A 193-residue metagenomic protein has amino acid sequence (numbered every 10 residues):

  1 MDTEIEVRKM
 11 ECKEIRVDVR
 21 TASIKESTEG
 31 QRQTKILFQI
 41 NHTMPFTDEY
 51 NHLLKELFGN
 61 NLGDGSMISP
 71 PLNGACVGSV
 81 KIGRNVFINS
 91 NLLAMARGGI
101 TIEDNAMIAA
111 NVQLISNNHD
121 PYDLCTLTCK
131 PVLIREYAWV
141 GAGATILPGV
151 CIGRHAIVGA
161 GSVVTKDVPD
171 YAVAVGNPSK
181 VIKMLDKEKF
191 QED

Functional and structural regions predicted by a protein language model:
M1-G65, S179-D193: Terminal amphipathic alpha-helical/low-complexity segments used for targeting or macromolecular assembly
I24, L57, V77, R97 (+1 more regions): Residues at secondary-structure transition points
N51, P70-P71, D120: Short linear capping/connector segments at secondary-structure termini
D64, S69-P70, A75-C76, G83-R84 (+14 more regions): Left-handed beta-helix
N118-D120, L124-T126, V150, M184-L185: Conserved catalytic-core motifs of eukaryotic protein kinase domains, centered on the activation segment
D123, C129, A172-V173, K187-F190: Short, glycine/charged-enriched secondary-structure capping and boundary segments
